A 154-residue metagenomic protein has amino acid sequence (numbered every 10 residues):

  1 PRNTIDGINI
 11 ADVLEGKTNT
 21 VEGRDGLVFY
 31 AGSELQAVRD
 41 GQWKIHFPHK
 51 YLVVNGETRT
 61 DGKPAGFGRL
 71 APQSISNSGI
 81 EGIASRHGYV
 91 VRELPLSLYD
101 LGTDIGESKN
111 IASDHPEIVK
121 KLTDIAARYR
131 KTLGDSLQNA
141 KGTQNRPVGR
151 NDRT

Functional and structural regions predicted by a protein language model:
P1-D40: Polar, surface-exposed loop/tail segments that function as active-site lids or cofactor/substrate-recognition elements
R2, R86, N110, D114-E117 (+1 more regions): A general boundary/transition motif marking the beginning of the first structured unit of a protein
T4-I8, R92-L96, I105, P116 (+1 more regions): A structural signal for well-ordered alpha-helical segments within the folded catalytic domains of diverse enzymes
D6-G7, V28-S33, Q42, A126-Y129 (+1 more regions): Short, solvent-exposed turn/loop segments enriched in Gly/Ser/Thr/Pro and often Arg
V13-K17, I105, D114, I118-K121 (+1 more regions): Structured segments of extracytoplasmic/periplasmic soluble domains in secreted or envelope-associated proteins
E22-D25, I111, N139: Short, hydrophobic secondary-structure boundary micro-motifs
Y30-A112: C-terminal, low-complexity/hydrophilic appendages and adjacent surface loops of extracellular/periplasmic anionic
